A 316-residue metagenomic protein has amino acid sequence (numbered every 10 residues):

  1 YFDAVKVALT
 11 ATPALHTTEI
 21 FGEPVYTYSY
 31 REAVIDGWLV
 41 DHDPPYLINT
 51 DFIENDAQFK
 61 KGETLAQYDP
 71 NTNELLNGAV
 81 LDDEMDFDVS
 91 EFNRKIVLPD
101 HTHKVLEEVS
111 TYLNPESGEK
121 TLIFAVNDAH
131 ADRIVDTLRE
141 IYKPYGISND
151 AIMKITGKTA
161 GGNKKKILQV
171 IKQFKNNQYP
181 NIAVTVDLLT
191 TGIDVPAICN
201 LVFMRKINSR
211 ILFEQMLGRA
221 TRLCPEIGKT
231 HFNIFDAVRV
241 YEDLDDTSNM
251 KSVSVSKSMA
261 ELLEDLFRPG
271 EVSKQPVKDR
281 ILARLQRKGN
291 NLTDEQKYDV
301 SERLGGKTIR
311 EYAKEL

Functional and structural regions predicted by a protein language model:
Y1-E19, G37: Conserved helicase ATPase motor motifs in RecA-like P-loop NTPase domains
A11-T12, V126, D187: Conserved H-loop
H16, R133-I134, T191, L212: Phosphate- and divalent-cation-binding pockets in alpha/beta enzyme and binding domains that engage nucleotide-derived
T18-G118: Interdomain helical connector at the RecA1-RecA2 junction of SF1/SF2 helicase-like NTPases
N73-L76, E84-A183: Conserved C-terminal RecA-like helicase domain
M85-V97, K104, E108, V240-L316: Long, largely alpha-helical accessory region at the distal end of helicase-like NTP-driven motors
G146-K257: Conserved RecA-like P-loop NTPase helicase motor core
